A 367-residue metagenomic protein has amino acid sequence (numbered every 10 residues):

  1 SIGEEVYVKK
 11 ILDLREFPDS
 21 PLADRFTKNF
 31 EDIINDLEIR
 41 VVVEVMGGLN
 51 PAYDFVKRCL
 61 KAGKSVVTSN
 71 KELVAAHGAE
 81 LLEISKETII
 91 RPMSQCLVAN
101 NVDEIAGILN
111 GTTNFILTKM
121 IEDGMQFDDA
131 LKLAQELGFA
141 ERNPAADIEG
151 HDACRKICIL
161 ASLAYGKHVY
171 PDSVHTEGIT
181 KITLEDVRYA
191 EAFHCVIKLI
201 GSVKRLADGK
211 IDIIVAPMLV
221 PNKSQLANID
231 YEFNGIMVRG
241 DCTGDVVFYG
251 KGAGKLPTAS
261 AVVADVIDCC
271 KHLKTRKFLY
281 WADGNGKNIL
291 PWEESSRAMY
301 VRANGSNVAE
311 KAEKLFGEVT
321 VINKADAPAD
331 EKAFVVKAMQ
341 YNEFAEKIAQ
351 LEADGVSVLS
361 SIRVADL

Functional and structural regions predicted by a protein language model:
S1-K64: N-terminal glycine-/serine-/threonine-rich beta1-alpha1-beta2 phosphate-ribose binding loop of Rossmann-like
K28, L37, A76, E87-T88 (+9 more regions): Conserved active-site and cofactor/substrate-binding residues in soluble primary-metabolism enzymes
I39, E83-A140, P144-D152, I159: Rossmann-like NAD(P)H-binding beta-loop-alpha module
V43-E44, V66-S69, E104: Short catalytic-loop micro-motif centered on adjacent basic/acidic residues
A52-A62, S69-S85, I89-Q95: Rossmann-fold NAD(P)-binding glycine/threonine-rich loop
E104-A106, N114-L117, L133, G138-N143 (+2 more regions): Catalytic, metal-anchored helix/loop core of enzyme active sites in primary metabolism
D129-N228, F233-G235: Substrate-binding/catalytic subdomain of NAD(P)-dependent oxidoreductase enzymes
V266-L367: A conserved regulatory-domain signal marking ACT and ACT-like small-molecule sensing domains and adjacent regulatory
